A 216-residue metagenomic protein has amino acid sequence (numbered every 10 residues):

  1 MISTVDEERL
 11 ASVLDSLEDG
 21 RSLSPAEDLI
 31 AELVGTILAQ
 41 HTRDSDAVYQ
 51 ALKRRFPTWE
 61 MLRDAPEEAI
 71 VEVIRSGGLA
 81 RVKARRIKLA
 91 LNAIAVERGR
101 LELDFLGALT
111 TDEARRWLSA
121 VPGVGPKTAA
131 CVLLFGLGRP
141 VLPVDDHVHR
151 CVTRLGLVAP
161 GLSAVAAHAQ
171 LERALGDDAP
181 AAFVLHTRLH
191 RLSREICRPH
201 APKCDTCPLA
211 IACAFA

Functional and structural regions predicted by a protein language model:
S3-A216: Catalytic cores of DNA base-excision repair glycosylases
